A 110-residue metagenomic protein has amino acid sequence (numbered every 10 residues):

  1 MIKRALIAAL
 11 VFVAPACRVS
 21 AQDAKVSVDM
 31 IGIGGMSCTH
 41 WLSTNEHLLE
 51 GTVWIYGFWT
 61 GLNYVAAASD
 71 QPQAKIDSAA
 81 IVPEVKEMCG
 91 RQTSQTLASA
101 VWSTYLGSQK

Functional and structural regions predicted by a protein language model:
M1-I2: N-terminal secretory signal peptides that target proteins for export/translocation
A5-V13: Sec-dependent N-terminal signal peptides
F12-A16, Y64, A68, Q92: Hydrophobic alpha-helical elements and their junctions with loops/disorder across both membrane and soluble proteins
C17-A21: Sec/Tat signal peptide C-region and signal peptidase I cleavage site
K25-E87: Short N-proximal segments of mature Sec-exported proteins
A79-Q109: Short, compact, well-ordered microdomains
